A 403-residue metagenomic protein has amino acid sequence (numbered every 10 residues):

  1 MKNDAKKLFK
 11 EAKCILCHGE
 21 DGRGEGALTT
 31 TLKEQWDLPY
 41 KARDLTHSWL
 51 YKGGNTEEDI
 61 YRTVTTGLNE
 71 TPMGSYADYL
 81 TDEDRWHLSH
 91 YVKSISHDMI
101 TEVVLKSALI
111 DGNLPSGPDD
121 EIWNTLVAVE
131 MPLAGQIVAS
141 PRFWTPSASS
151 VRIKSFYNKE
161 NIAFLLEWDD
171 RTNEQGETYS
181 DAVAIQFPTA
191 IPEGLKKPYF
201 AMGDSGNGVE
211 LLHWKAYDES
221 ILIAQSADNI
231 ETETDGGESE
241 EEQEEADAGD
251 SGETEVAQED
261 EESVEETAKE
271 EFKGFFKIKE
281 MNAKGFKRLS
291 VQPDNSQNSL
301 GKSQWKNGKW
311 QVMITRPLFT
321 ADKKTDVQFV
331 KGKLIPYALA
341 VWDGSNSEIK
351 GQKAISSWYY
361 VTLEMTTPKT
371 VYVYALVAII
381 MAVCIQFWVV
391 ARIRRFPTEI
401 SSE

Functional and structural regions predicted by a protein language model:
M1, Y91-I100: Post-cleavage N-terminal segment of exported redox proteins
M1-R23, K33-Q35, L88: Sequence/structural segment immediately N-terminal to covalent heme-attachment motifs in c-type and related
T31-A77, R85-L88, V92, E210-L212 (+1 more regions): Extracytoplasmic electron-transfer domains, predominantly the class I c-type cytochrome c fold
S96-L166, D170-T172, I278, E348-E403: Order/disorder boundary and secretion-linked terminal/linker segments
V129-A134, V138-F272, K333-E348: Surface-exposed, glycine/proline- and aromatic-rich loop segments on solvent-exposed faces across compartments
V151-K154, S299-W305: Beta-strand-rich interaction surfaces with strong enrichment in secreted/lumenal proteins
L166-D169, V312-F319: Short, hydrophobic/aromatic-enriched beta-strand segments in well-ordered soluble domains
T315-R316, A321-T366: Membrane-proximal extracellular "stem/stalk" segments of glycoproteins immediately N-terminal to a transmembrane helix
